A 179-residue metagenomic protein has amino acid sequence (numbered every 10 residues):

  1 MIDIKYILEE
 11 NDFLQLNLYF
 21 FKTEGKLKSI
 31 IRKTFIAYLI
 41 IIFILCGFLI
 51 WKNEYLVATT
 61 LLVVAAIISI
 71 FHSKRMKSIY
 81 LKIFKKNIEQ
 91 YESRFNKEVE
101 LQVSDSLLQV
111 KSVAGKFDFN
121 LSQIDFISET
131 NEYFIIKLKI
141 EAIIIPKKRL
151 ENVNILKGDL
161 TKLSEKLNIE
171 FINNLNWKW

Functional and structural regions predicted by a protein language model:
M1-L39: N-terminal membrane-targeting/pre-transmembrane regions
K28-Y91: Alpha-helical transmembrane spans
K74-D118: Conserved beta-hairpin
Q102-V103, S128-E129, K137-L138: Generic beta-strand structural signal
L108, D118-Y133: Phosphoinositide-dependent membrane-docking surfaces
K116-D118, D125-I127, E141-I144, E151: Short, surface-exposed beta-strand-loop junctions and turns on beta-sheet-rich folds
Y133-W179: A membrane-cytosol interface segment of integral membrane proteins
